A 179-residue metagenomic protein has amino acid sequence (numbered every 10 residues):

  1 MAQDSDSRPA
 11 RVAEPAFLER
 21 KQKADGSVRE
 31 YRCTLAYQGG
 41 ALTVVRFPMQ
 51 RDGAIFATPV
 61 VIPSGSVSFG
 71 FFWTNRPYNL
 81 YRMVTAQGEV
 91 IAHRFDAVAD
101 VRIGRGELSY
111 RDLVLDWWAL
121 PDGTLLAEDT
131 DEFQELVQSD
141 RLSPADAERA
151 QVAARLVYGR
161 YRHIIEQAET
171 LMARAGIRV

Functional and structural regions predicted by a protein language model:
M1-S66: Charge-rich, low-complexity N-terminal segments
C33-L35, Y81-M83, V114-W117: Hydrophobic/aromatic beta-strand elements that line small-molecule binding cavities or substrate pockets in beta-rich
Q38-L108: Aromatic-patch recognition
V45-F47, E135, P144, H163 (+1 more regions): Hydrophobic/basic alpha-helical segments enriched in Actinobacteria
Q87-D140: Conserved, surface-exposed functional patches that form binding/active-site neighborhoods
H93-V98, A145-A147, G176-V179: A short, hydrophobic/aromatic-rich structural module that often spans a beta strand with its adjoining loop
E132-Y158: Short, surface-exposed, low-complexity cationic segments
V152-V179: Cysteine/selenocysteine-centered motifs that mediate thiol-based redox chemistry or coordinate metal-sulfur cofactors
